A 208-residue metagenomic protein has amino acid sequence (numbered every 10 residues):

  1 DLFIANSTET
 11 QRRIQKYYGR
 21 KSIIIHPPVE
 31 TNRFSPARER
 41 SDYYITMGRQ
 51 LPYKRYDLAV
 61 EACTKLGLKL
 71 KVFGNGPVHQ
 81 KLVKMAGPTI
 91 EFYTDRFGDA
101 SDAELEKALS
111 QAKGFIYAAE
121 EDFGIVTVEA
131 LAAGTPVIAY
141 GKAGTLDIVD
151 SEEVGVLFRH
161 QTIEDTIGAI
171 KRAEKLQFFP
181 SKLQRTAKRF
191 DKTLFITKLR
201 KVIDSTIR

Functional and structural regions predicted by a protein language model:
D1-S35: Donor nucleotide-sugar binding/catalytic pocket of nucleotide-sugar-dependent glycosyltransferases
I4, P36-K54, V60-K71: Conserved donor-binding/catalytic core segment of Leloir-type glycosyltransferases
Q80-A103: Nucleotide-activated donor-binding/catalytic signature segment of Leloir-type glycosyltransferases, i.e., the conserved
D95-F97, L146-K171: Change "using UDP/GDP/dTDP sugars" to "using nucleotide sugars
E106-A112, L199: Short alpha-helical donor nucleotide-sugar binding micro-motif in glycosyltransferases
S110-D122, T135: Acidic donor-binding loop of glycosyltransferase active sites
P136-A139, V149: Short hydrophobic beta-strand element within catalytic cores of glycosyltransferases and related nucleotide-activated
Q161, E174-T206: A charged, aromatic-enriched C-terminal amphipathic alpha-helix characteristic of glycosyltransferases across folds
